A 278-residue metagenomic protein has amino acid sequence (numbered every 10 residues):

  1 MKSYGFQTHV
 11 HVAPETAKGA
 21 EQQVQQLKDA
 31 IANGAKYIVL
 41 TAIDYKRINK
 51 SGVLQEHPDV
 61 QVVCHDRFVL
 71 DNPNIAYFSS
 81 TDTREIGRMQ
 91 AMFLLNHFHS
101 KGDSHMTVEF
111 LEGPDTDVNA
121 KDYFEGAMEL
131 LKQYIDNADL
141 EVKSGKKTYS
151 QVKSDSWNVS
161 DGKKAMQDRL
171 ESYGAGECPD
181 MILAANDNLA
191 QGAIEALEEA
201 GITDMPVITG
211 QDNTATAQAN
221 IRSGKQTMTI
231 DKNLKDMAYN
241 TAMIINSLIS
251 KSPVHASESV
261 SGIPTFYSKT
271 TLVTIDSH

Functional and structural regions predicted by a protein language model:
M1-Y4, I86-Q90, V118-V142, D161-A165 (+2 more regions): Short, solvent-exposed amphipathic alpha-helices that sit in or adjacent to ligand/effector-binding or catalytic
K2-E15, Q133-V159: Short beta-strand elements in bilobed, periplasmic/extracellular small-molecule ligand-binding domains
Y4-A32: Early extracytoplasmic/lumenal segment of secretory-pathway proteins
V12, S80-T81, M106-N119, Q151-S156: Short beta-strand->loop
A32-N33, Y37-H57, V62, A127 (+1 more regions): Hydrophobic alpha-helical
Y45-E85, T107-G113, T214-R222, Q226: Flexible loop/hinge segments that line or gate small-molecule binding clefts
F78-M106, D122, S160-M166, N213-A217 (+1 more regions): Hydrophobic alpha-helical segments within soluble ligand-binding/sensing domains
L111-A120, L131, D236-H278: Hinge/cleft segment of the Venus flytrap/periplasmic-binding protein
